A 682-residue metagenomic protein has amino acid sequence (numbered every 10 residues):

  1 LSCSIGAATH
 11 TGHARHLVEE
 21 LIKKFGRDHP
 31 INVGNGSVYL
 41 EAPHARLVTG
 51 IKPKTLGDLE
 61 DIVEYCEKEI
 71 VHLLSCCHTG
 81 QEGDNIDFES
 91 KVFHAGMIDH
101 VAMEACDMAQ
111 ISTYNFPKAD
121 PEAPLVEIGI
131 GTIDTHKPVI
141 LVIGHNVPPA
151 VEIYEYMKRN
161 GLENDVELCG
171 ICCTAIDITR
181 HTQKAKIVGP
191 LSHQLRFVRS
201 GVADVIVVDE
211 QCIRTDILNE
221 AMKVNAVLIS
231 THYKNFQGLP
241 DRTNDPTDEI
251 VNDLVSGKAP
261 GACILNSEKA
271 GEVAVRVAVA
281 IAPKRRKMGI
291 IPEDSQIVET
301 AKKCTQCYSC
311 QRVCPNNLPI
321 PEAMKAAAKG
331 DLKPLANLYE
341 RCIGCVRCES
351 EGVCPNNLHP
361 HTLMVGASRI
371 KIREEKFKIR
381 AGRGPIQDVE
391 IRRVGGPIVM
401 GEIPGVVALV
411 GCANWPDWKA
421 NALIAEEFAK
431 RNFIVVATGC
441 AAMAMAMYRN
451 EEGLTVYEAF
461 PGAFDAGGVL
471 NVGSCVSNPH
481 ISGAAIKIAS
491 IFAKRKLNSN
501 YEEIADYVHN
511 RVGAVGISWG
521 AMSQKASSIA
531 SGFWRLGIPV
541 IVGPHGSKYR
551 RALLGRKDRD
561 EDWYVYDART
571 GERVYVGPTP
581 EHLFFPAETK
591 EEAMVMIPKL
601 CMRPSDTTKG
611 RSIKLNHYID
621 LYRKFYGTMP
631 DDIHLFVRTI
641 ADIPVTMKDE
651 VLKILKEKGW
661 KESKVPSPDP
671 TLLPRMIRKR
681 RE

Functional and structural regions predicted by a protein language model:
L1-E682: Anaerobic metallocofactor- and corrinoid-dependent redox/one-carbon enzyme cores, especially those from methanogenesis
